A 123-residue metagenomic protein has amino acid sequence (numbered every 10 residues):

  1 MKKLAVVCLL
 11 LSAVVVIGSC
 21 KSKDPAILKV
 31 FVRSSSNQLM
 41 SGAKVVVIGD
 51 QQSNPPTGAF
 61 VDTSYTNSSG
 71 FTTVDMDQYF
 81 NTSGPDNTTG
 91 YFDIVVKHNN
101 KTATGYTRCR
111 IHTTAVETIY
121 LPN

Functional and structural regions predicted by a protein language model:
M1-S19: Sec-dependent bacterial lipoprotein signal peptides
K21-K23: Bacterial signal peptide processing site
I27, G42-K44, Y91-D93: Exposed beta-strand and adjacent loop surfaces of beta-rich binding modules that mediate intermolecular recognition
L28-S34: A short, amphipathic beta-strand motif
S36-P55: Short, ordered, surface-exposed loop/turn motifs in non-cytosolic proteins
S53-Q78: Short, acidic Ser/Thr/Gly-rich low-complexity loop/linker segments typical of extracellular and cell-surface proteins
M76-K101: A short, solvent-exposed beta-strand micro-motif common in secreted/extracellular proteins
T104-N123: Extracellular beta-sheet/turn segments enriched in Thr/Pro/Gly and aliphatic residues
